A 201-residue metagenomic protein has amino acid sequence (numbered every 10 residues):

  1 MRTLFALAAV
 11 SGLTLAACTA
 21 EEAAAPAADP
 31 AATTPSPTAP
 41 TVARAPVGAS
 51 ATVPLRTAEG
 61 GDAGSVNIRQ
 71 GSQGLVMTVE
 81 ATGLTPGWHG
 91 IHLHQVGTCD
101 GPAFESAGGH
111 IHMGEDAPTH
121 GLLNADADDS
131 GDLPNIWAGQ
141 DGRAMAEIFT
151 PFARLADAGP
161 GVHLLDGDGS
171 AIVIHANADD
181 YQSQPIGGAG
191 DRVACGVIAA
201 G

Functional and structural regions predicted by a protein language model:
M1-L4: Positively charged n-region of N-terminal signal peptides that target proteins for export
T14-A17: C-terminal motif of bacterial Sec signal peptides marking the signal peptidase cleavage site
T19-W88, L93-G201: N-terminal leader/targeting pre-sequences
